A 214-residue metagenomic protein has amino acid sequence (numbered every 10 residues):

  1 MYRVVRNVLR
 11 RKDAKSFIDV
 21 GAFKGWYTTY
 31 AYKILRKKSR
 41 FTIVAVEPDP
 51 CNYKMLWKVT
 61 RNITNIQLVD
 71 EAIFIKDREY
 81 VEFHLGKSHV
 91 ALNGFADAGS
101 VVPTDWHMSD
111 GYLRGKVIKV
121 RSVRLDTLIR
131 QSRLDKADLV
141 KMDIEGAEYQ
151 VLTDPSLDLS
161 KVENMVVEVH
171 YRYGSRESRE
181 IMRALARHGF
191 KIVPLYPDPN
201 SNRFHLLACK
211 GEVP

Functional and structural regions predicted by a protein language model:
M1-P214: Phosphate/nucleotide-binding beta-alpha loop and adjacent structural elements of enzyme active sites
